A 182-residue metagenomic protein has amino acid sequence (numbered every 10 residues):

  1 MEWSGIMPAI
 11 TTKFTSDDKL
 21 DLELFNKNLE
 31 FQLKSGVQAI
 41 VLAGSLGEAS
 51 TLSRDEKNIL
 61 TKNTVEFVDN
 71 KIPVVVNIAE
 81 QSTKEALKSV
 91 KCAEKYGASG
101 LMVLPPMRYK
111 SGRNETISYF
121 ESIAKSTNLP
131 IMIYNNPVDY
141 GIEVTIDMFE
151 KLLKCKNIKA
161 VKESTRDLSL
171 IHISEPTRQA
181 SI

Functional and structural regions predicted by a protein language model:
E2-P8, K13-E143: Active-site beta->alpha loop and helix N-cap motifs at the rims of alpha/beta catalytic domains
K71, C155-K156: Acidic-histidine catalytic/liganding microenvironments
N77-A79, S164-T165, R178: Active-site nucleophile and cofactor-binding loops and adjacent substrate-binding regions of central metabolic enzymes
M102, I158-D167: Catalytic beta/alpha-barrel core
F120, F149, I171: Generic structural marker for isolated residues within well-ordered, non-membrane alpha-helices of soluble domains
V144-M148, E163-L168: Active-site glycine-rich loop that binds ribose-phosphate moieties when present
L152: Divalent-metal (Mg2+/Mn2+/Ca2+)-assisted nucleotide/phosphate chemistry catalytic cores
H172-I182: Single conserved hydrophobic/aromatic residue that forms the stacking wall/gate of nucleotide- or nucleobase-binding
